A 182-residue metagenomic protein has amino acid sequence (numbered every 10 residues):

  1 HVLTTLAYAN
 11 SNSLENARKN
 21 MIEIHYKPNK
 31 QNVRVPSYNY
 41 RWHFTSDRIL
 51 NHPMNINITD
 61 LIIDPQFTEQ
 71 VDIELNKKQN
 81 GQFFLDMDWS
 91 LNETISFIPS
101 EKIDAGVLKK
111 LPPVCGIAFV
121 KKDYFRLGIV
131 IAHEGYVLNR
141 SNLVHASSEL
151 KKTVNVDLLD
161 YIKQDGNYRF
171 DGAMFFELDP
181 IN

Functional and structural regions predicted by a protein language model:
H1-F97, L111-P112, A118, N139 (+1 more regions): Acidic/His-rich structured neighborhood in mature extracellular/periplasmic domains
L14, D104-K109, L158-N167: Short alpha-helical interface patches
S96-L108, D123-F125: Short alpha-helix capping/helix-loop boundary micro-motifs
K109-P112, I129: Extracellular/periplasmic catalytic domains that process cell-envelope and extracellular macromolecules
I117-N182: C-terminal soluble interaction/assembly domains
